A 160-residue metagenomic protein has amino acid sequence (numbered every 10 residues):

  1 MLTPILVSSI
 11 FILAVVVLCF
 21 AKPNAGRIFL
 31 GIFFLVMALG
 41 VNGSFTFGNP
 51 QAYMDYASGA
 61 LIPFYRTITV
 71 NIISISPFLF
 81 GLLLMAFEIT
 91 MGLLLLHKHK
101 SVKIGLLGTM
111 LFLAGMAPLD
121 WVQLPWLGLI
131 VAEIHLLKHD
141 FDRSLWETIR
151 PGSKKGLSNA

Functional and structural regions predicted by a protein language model:
M1-A160: Extended, low-polarity transmembrane helix blocks
